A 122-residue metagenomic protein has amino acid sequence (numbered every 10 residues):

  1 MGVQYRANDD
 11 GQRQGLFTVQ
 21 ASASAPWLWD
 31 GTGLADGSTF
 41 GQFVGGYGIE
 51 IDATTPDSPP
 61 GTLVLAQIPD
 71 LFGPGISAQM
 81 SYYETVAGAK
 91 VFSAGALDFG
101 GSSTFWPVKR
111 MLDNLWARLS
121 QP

Functional and structural regions predicted by a protein language model:
M1-D9: Lipolytic serine-hydrolase domain surface
G11-P122: Extracellular ligand-binding/catalytic regions of CAZymes and related secreted enzymes and adhesion modules
